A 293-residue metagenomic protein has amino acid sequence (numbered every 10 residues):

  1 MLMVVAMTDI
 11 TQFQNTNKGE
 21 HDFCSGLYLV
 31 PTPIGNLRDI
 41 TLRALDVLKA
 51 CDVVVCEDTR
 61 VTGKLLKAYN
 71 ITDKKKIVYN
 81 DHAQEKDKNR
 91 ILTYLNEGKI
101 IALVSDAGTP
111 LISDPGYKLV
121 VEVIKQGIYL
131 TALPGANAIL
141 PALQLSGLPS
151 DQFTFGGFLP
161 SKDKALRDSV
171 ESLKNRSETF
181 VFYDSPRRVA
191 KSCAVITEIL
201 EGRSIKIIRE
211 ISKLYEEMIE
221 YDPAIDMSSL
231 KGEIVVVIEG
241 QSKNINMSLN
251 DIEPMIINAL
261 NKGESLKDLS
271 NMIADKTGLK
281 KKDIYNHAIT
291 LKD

Functional and structural regions predicted by a protein language model:
A6-N80: Glycine-rich, flexible N-terminal cofactor/catalytic loop recognition
Q12-F13, C24, I100, T179 (+1 more regions): A contiguous loop/helix-start segment that scaffolds small-molecule binding in enzyme catalytic cores
L48-V54, G127-T131, T179-F180: Short active-site oxyanion
C56, A132-G135, F182, I207: General beta-strand structural signal in soluble alpha/beta enzymes
R60-T62, G108, A138, R188: Alpha-helix capping/helix-boundary segments
Y79-E85, L159-P160: Conserved helicase motor
K88-N137, P141: Glycine/small-residue-rich loop that forms an oxyanion/phosphate-binding "nest" at active or ligand-binding sites
K118-R176: Class I SAM-dependent methyltransferase SAM-binding "motif I" and its flanking Rossmann-like core
